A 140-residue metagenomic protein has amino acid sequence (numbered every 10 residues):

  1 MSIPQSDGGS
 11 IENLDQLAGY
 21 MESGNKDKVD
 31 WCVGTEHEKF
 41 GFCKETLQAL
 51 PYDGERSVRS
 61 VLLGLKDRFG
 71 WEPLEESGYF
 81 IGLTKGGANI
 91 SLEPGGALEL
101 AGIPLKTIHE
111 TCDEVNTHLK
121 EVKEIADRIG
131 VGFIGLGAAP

Functional and structural regions predicted by a protein language model:
M1-P140: Terminal catalytic/cofactor-binding subdomain
